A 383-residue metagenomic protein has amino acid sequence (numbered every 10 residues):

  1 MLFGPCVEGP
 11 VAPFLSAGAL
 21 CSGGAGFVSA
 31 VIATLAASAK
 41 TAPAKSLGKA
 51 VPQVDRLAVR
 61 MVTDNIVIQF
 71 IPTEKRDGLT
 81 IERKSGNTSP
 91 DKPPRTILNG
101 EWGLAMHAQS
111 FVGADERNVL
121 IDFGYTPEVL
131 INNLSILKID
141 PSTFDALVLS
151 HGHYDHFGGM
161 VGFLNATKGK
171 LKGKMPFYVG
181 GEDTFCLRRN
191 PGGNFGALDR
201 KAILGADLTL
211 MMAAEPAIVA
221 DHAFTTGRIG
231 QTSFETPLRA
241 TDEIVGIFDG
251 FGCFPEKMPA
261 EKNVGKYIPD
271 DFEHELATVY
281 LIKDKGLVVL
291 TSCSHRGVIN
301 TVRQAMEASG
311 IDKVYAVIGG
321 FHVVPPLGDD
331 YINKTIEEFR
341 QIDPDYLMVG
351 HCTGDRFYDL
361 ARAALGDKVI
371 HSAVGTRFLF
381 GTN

Functional and structural regions predicted by a protein language model:
G9, G18-G26, A30-D115, T225-H274: Zn-dependent metallo-beta-lactamase
A58-V62, V119-D122, A223-I229, L287-C293: Active-site-proximal beta-strand elements of phosphoester/diester hydrolases
P94-W102, S110-A146, V298, Q304-A308: Pre-active-site segment of Zn-dependent metallo-hydrolases
A108, D122, L134, H151 (+3 more regions): Divalent metal-coordination and catalytic microenvironments
E128-Y178, A308-I318: Active-site metal-binding motif and surrounding structural segment of the metallo-beta-lactamase
A146, H153-F157, K257-F378: Cap/insert and terminal regions of metallo-dependent hydrolase folds
G180-L276, I370-G381: Metallo-beta-lactamase
